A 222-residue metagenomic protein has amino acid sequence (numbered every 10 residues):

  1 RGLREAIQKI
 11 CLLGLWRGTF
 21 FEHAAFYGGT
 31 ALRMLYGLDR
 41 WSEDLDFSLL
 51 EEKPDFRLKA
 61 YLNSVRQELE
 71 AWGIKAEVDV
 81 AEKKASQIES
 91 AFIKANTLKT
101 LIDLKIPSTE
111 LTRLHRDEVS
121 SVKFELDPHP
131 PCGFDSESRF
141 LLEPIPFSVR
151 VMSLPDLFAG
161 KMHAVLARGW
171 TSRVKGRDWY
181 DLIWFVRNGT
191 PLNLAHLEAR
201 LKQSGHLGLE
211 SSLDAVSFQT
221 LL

Functional and structural regions predicted by a protein language model:
R1-A24, L35-L38, L50-L222: Structured mid-to-C-terminal alpha-helical surface segments
Y27-T30: Glycine-rich beta-strand-to-loop/alpha-helix junction loops that act as flexible
S42: Anion-coordinating catalytic cores for phosphoryl-, nucleotidyl-, and glycosidic chemistry
L45-F47: Structural signature of FAD isoalloxazine-binding scaffolds in flavoprotein oxidoreductases
